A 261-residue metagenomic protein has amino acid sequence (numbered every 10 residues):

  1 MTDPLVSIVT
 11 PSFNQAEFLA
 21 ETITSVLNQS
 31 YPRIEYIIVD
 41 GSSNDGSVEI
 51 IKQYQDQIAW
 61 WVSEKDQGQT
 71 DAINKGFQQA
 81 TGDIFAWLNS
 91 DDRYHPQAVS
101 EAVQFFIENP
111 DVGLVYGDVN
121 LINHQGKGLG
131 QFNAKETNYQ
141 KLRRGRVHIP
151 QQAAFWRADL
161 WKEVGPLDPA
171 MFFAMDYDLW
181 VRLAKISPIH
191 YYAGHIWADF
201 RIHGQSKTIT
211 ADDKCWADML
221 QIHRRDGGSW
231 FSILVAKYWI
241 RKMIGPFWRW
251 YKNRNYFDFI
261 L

Functional and structural regions predicted by a protein language model:
M1-L27: N-proximal low-complexity "stem/linker" segments adjacent to membrane-targeting elements
I8, F132-I222: Conserved nucleotide-sugar donor-binding catalytic segment
E17-A20, D45-Q53, Q97: Acidic helix N-cap motif at the loop->helix transition within catalytic regions of sugar-transfer enzymes
T24, R33-S42, V62-K65: Short beta-strand/loop segment that forms part of the nucleotide-sugar
P32, D40-E49, N89: A conserved acidic beta->alpha catalytic loop
E64-A80, E101: Glycine-rich, basic loop-to-helix element that forms the pyrophosphate-binding segment of sugar-nucleotide handling
F85: Short aromatic/hydrophobic "clamp" motif used to bind/position activated sugar donors
R93, Q97-L129: Conserved donor NDP-sugar-binding/catalytic core segment of glycosyltransferases
